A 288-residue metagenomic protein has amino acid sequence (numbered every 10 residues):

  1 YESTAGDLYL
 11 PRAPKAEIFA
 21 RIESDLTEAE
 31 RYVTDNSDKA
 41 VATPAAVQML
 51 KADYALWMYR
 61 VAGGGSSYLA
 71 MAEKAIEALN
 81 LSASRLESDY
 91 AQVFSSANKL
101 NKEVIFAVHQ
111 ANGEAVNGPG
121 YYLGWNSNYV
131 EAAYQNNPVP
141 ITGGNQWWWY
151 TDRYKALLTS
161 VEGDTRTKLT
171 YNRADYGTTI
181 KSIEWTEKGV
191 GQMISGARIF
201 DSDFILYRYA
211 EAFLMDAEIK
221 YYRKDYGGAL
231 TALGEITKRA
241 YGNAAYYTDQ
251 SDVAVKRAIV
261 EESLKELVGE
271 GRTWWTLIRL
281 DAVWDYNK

Functional and structural regions predicted by a protein language model:
Y1-K39, M58-R60, G64, K188-I205 (+7 more regions): Aromatic-anchored glycine-rich loop motif in surface-exposed flexible loops
Y1-S3, T34-M49, D53-S127, A244-A258 (+1 more regions): Short, surface-exposed recognition loops and adjoining beta-strand edges that mediate ligand/DNA contacts, enriched
A5, L81, R85, E162 (+2 more regions): Residue-level signal for pocket-adjacent positions within structured domains
E17, A42-V47, F204-E211: Aromatic- and histidine-enriched alpha-helix N-cap/loop-to-helix transition segments that scaffold the rims
D25, L50, Y54, A75 (+3 more regions): Amphipathic, well-ordered alpha-helical segments in soluble domains
L81-K224, L280-K288: Elongated scaffold/linker segments in the mid-to-C-terminal portions of large proteins
